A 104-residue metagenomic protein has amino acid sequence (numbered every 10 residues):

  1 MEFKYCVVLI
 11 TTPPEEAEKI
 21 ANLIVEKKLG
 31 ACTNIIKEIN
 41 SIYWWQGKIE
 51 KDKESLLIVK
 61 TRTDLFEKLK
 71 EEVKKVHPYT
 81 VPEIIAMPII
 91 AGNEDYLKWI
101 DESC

Functional and structural regions predicted by a protein language model:
M1-C104: Positively charged, small/polar-rich N-terminal and surface patches that mediate targeting and assembly and bind
